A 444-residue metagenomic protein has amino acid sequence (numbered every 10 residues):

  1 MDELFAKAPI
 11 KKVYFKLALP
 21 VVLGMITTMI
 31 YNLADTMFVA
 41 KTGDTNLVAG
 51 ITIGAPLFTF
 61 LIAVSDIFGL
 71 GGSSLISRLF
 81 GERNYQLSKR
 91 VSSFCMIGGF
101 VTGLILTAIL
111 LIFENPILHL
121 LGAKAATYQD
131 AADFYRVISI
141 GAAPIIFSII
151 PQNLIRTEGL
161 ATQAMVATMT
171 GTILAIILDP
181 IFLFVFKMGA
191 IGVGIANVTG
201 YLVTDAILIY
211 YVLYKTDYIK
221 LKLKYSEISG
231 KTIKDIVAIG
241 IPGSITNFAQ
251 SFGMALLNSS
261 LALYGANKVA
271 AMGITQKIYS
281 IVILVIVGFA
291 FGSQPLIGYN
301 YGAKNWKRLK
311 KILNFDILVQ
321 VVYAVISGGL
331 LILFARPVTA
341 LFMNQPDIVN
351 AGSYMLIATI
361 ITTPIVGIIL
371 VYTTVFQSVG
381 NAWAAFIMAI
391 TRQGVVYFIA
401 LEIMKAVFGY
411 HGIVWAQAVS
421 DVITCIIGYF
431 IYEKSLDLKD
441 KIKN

Functional and structural regions predicted by a protein language model:
M1-A18, I76-A143, V185-I241, I297-T362 (+1 more regions): Short alpha-helical transmembrane segments in multi-pass integral membrane proteins
A6-M37, K41-T42, P56-G71, L75 (+7 more regions): N-terminal transmembrane alpha-helices
F15, I30-Y31, F68, I109-F113 (+13 more regions): Residue-level signal for transmembrane alpha-helical positions in Major Facilitator Superfamily
K16-D35, V137, S148, G171 (+4 more regions): Transmembrane helical elements of multi-pass membrane transporters/channels
I26, I30-A49, L118-A125, I181-M188 (+4 more regions): Helix-terminus/linker motif at the lipid-water interface of multi-pass membrane proteins
V48-A108, I145-A164, N258, M272-G329 (+3 more regions): Small-residue-rich hydrophobic transmembrane alpha-helices
F60-A63, A175-P180, D205-I209, I281-L284 (+4 more regions): Hydrophobic transmembrane alpha-helices of multi-pass small-molecule transporters
I138-R156, A164-T172, V193-L208, V287-A290 (+4 more regions): Short runs within selected transmembrane alpha-helices of multi-pass transporters and secretion channels
